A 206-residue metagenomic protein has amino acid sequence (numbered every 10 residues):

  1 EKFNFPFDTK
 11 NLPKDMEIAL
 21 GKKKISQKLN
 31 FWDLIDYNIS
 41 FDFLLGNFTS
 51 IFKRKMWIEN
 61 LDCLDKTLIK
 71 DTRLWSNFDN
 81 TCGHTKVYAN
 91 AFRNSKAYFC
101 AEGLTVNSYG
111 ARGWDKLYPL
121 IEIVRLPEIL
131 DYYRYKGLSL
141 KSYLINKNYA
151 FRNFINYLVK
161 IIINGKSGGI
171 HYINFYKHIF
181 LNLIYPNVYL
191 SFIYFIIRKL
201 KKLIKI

Functional and structural regions predicted by a protein language model:
E1-A19: Short beta-strand-to-loop element that shapes/binds the nucleotide-sugar donor at the catalytic cleft/hinge
K14-L117: Conserved nucleotide-sugar donor-binding catalytic segment
K86-A89, R93, A97-I206: C-terminal subregions of glycosyltransferases and related glycan-biosynthesis enzymes
